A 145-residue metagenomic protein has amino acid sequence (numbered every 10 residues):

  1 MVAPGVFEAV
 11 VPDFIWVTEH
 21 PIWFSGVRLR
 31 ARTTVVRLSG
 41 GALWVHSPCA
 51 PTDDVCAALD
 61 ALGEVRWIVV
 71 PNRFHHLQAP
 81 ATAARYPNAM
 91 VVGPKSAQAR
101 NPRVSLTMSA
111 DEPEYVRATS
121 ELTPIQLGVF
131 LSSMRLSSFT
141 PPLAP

Functional and structural regions predicted by a protein language model:
M1-A3: Basic, glycine/lysine-rich polyanion-binding surfaces/domains
G5-D54, R135-P145: Conserved beta-strand hairpin/beta-sheet module of binuclear metal-dependent hydrolase folds, prominently
W16, V69, V92, T123-I125: Hydrophobic/aromatic beta-strand patches that form the interior of the parallel beta-sheet core in alpha/beta enzyme
S25, D53, F74-Q78, Q98-N101 (+1 more regions): Active-site environment of divalent metal-dependent phosphoester hydrolases
G40-G41, P87-N88, S120: Short coil/turn connectors at secondary-structure junctions
A50, G93, Q126-V129, F139-P141: Short, structured patches in soluble enzyme cores that scaffold and shape functional sites
A50-G93: Active-site metal-binding motif and surrounding structural segment of the metallo-beta-lactamase
K95-R135: Metallo-beta-lactamase
